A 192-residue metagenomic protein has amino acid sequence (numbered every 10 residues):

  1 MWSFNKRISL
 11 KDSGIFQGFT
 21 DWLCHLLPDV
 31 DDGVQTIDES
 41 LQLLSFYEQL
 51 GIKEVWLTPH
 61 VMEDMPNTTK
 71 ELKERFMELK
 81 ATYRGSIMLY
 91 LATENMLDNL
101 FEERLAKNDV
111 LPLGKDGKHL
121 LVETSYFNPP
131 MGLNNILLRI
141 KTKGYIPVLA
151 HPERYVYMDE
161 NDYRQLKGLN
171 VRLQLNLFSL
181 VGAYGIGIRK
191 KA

Functional and structural regions predicted by a protein language model:
M1-S86: An N-terminally biased module of ancient metal coordination in phosphate/nucleic-acid-related enzymes
W2-D12, Y157-A192: Charged catalytic cores and adjacent phosphate/nucleic-acid-binding surfaces used for phosphate/nucleic-acid chemistry
G14, L23, M65, H119 (+2 more regions): Broad hydrophobic/π-residue packing in well-ordered secondary structure
C24-P28, V55-H60, L121-E123, P147-A150 (+1 more regions): Short beta-strands and strand-loop turn motifs
L26-I37, L120-N128, L180, Y184: Active-site mouth loops of central-metabolism enzymes
I37-L44, F101-A106, M131-L133, R189-A192: Short, acidic/polar
T68-Q174: Extended substrate/RNA-proximal surfaces in nucleic-acid metabolism proteins
